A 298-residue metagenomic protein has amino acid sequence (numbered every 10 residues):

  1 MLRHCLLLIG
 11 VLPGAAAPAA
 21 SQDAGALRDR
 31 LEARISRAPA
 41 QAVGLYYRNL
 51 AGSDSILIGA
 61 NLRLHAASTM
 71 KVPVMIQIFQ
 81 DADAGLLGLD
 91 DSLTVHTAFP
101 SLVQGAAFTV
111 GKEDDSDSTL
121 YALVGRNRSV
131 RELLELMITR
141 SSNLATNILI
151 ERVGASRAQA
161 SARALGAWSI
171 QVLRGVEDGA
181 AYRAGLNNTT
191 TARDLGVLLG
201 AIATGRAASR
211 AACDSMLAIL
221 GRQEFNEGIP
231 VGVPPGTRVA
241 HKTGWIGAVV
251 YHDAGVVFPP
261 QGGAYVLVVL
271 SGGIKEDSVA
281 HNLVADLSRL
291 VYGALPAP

Functional and structural regions predicted by a protein language model:
C5-A15: Bacterial N-terminal signal peptides
A20-L62, A294: Beta-lactamase-like hydrolase cores
D23-R34, R152-G154, V197-G228, V233 (+2 more regions): Structured C-terminal helix/loop/strand segments within mature extracytoplasmic catalytic/sensor domains
A42, R126-V130, L134, R140-T204: Mid-domain, small-residue-enriched loop/turn segments at the edges of structured enzyme/sensor domains
R48-L50, G88-E113, R152-G154, I219: Acidic helix-start/capping segments at beta-turn-to-alpha-helix junctions
S53, H65-A98, Q104, M137 (+2 more regions): Active-site SXXK
P100-N147: Conserved catalytic neighborhood of penicillin-recognizing serine enzymes
